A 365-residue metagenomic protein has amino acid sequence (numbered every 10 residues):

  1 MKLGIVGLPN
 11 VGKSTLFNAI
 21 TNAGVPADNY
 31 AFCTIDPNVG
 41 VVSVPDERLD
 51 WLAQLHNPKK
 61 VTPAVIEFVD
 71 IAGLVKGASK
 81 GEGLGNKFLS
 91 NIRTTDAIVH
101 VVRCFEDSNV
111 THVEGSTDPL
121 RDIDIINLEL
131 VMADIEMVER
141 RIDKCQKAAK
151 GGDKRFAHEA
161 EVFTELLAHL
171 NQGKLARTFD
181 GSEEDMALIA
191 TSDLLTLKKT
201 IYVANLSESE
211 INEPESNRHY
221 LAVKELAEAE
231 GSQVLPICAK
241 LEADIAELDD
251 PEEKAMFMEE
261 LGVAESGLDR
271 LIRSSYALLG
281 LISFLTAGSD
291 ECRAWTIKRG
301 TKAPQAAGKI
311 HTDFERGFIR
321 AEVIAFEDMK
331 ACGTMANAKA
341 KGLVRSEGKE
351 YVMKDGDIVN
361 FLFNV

Functional and structural regions predicted by a protein language model:
M1-T111, E139-R140, K144-C145: Conserved G1/Walker A P-loop phosphate-binding module
K2-V6, F17, E139, K144-V352 (+1 more regions): C-terminal-of-GTPase-core extension/linker across diverse P-loop GTPases
S14, A31, E67, F105 (+5 more regions): Generic signal for short, ordered secondary-structure residues within or immediately flanking folded domains
N18, V25, I35, W51-Q54 (+12 more regions): A near-ubiquitous, low-amplitude feature marking generic local secondary-structure context
A23-A31, N38-G40, R48-W51, K80 (+8 more regions): Glycine-rich, flexible loop/turn motifs
F32, D46-L49, T62-F68, E82-D96 (+8 more regions): Amphipathic alpha-helical transducer elements in NTP-driven molecular machines
G40-P45, A72-E82, R93-F156, H169-S182 (+1 more regions): Conserved Switch II/interswitch segment of TRAFAC-class P-loop GTPases
